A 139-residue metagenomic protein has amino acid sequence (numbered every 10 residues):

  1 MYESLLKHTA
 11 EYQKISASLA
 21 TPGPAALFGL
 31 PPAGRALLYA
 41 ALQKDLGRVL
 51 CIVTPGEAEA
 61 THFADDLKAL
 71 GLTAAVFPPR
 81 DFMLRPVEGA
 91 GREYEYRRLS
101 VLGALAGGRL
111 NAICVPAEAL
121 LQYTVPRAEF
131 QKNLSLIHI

Functional and structural regions predicted by a protein language model:
M1-H138: ASCE RecA-like P-loop NTPase motor cores that couple ATP hydrolysis to mechanical translocation on nucleic acids
